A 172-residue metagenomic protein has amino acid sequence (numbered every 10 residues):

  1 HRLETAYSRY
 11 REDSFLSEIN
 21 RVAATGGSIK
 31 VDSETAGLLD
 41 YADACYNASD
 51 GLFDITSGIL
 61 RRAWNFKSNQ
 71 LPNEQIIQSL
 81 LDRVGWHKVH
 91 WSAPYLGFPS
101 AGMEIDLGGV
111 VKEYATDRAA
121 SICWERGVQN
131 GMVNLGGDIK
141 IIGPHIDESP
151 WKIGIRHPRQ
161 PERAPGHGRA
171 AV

Functional and structural regions predicted by a protein language model:
H1-V172: Mature catalytic core of soluble alpha/beta enzymes
